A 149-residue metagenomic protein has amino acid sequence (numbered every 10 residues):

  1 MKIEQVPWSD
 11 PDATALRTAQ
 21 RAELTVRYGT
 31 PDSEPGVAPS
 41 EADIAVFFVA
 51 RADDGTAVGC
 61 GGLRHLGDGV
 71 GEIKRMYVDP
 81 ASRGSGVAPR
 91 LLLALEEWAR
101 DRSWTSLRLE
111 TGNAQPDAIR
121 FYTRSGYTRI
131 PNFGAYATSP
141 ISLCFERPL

Functional and structural regions predicted by a protein language model:
M1-K74, D79-A81, L92-A94, W98 (+2 more regions): Acetyl-CoA-dependent GNAT
Q5-S9, T105-R108, G112-G126, P131-L149: C-terminal "cap" of GNAT-fold acetyltransferases
E41, R83-G86, G126, L143: Compositionally biased regions
G69, S85, D101-T105: Short coil/turn segments at alpha/beta junctions that flank glycine-rich nucleotide-binding fingerprints
D79-A81, S85, N113: Active-site acidic-Proline motif in GNAT/NAT acetyltransferases
R83, R100, T123: Short polybasic/polar patches that bind polyanions
L92, A99-E110: Conserved GNAT acetyl-CoA-binding A-motif
